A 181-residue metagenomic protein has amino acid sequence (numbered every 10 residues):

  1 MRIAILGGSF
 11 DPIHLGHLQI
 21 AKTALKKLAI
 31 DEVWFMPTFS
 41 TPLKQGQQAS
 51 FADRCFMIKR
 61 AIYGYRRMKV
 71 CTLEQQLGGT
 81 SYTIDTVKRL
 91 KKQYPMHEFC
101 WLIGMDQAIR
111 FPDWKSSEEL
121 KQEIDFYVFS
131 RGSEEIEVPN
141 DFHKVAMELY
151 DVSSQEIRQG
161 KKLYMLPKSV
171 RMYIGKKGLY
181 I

Functional and structural regions predicted by a protein language model:
M1-I181: Nucleotidyltransferase catalytic core that binds NTPs
